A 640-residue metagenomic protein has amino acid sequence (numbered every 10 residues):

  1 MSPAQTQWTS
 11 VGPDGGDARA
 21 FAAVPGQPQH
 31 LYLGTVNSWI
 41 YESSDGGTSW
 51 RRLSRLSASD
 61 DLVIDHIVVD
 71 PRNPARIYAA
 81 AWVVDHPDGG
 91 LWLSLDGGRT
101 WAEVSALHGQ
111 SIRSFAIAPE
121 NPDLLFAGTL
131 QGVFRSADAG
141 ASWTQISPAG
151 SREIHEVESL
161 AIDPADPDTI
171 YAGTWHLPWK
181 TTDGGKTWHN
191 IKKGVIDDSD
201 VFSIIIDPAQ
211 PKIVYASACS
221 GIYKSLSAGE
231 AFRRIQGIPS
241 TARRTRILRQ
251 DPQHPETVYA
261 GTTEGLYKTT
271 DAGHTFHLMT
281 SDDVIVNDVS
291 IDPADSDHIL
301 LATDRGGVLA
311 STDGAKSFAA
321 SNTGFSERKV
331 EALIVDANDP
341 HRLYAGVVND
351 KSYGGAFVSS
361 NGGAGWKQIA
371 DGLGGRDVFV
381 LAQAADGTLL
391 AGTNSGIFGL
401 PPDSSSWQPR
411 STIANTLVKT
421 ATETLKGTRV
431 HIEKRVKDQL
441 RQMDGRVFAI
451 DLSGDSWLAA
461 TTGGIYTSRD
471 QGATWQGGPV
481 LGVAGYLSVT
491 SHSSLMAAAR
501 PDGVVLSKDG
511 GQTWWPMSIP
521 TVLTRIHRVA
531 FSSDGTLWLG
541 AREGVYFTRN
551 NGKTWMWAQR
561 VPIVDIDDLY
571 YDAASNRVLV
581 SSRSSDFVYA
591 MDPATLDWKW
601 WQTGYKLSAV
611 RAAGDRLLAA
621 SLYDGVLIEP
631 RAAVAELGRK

Functional and structural regions predicted by a protein language model:
S2-I40, R51-R52, D288-A294, H298-T312 (+5 more regions): An edge-strand/N-cap motif at the start of beta-rich repeat modules
V11-V24, S57-D70, A106-E120, S147-A165 (+10 more regions): Short coil-to-beta transitions that initiate beta-strands within beta-rich domains
P28-Q29, P74-A75, P122-D123, P167-D168 (+10 more regions): Short coil/turn segments that connect the beta-strands within blades of beta-propeller domains
V36, W82-V84, L130, W175 (+10 more regions): Short loop/turn segments immediately following the C-termini of beta-strands
W39-E42, G89-L93, G132-R135, L177-K180 (+12 more regions): A short loop-to-beta-strand structural motif that recurs across blades of beta-propeller domains
S43-S44, P71, S94-L95, P119 (+18 more regions): Conserved Ser/Thr-centered positions that define the repeating blades of beta-propeller domains
V83-D88, E153, D197, T241 (+2 more regions): Short, solvent-exposed loop/turn segments at conserved positions within beta-propeller repeat blades
G604-K640: Blade-level signature of beta-propeller repeat domains, shared across WD40, Kelch, NHL, RCC1 and BNR/Asp-box propellers
